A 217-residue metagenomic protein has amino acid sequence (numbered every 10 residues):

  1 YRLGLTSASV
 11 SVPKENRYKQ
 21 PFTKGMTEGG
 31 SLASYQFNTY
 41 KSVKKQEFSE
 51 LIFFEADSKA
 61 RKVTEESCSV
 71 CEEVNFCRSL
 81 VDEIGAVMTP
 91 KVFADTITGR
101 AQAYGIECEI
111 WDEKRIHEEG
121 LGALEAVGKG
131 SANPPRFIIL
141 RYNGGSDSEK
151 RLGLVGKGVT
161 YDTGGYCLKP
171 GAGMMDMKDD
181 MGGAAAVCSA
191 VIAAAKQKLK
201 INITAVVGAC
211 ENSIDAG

Functional and structural regions predicted by a protein language model:
Y1-R151, V155-G158: Short amphipathic alpha-helical segment within the helicase RecA-like ATPase core that mediates nucleic-acid
I97, L152-L154, T163, C167-E211: Alpha-helical metal-binding/catalytic segments enriched in His/Glu/Asp
S213-G217: Flexible glycine/proline-rich, aromatic-decorated loop/lid segments
